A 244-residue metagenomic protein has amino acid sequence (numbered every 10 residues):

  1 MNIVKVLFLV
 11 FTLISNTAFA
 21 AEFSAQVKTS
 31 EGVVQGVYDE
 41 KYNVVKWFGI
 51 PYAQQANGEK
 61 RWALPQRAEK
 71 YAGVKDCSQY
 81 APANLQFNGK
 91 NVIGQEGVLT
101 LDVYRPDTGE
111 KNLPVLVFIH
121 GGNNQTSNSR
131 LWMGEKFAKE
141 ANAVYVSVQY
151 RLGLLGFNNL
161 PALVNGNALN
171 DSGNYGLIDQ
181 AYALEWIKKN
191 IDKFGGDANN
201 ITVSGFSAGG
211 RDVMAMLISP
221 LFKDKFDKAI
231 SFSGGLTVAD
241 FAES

Functional and structural regions predicted by a protein language model:
M1-N2: N-terminal secretory signal peptides that target proteins for export/translocation
V6-N16: Bacterial N-terminal signal peptides
A20-N174: Non-catalytic accessory segments of hydrolases
G73-K90, T100, N165-G173, I178-Y182 (+3 more regions): Mature extracellular catalytic domain of secreted serine hydrolases with alpha/beta-hydrolase catalytic cores
R151-G153, S204-A208: Short, solvent-exposed turn/loop segments enriched in Gly/Ser/Thr/Pro and often Arg
I187: A glycine-rich beta-to-alpha transition motif near the start of alpha/beta enzyme domains, typified by
I191: Hydrophobic pocket-lining residues that define ligand/cofactor binding sites across diverse proteins
G196-D197: Helix N-cap/coil-helix junction residues
